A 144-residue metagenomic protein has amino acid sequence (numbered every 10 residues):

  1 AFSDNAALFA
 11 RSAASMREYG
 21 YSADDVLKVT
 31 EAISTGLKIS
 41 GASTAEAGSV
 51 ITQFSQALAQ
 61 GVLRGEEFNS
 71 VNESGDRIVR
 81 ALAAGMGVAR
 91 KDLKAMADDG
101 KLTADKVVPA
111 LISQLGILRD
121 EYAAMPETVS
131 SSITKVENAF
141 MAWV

Functional and structural regions predicted by a protein language model:
A1-K28, A32-A42, E46-S49, Q53-V144: Low-complexity, glycine/alanine/serine/threonine- and acidic/polar-rich repeat/linker tracts characteristic of secreted
